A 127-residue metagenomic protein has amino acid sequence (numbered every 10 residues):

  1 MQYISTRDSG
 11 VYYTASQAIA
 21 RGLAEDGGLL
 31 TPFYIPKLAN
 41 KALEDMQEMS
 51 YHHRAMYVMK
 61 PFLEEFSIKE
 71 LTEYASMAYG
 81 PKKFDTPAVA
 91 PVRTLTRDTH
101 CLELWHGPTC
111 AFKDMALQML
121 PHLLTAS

Functional and structural regions predicted by a protein language model:
M1-S127: PLP-dependent amino-acid enzyme catalytic core
